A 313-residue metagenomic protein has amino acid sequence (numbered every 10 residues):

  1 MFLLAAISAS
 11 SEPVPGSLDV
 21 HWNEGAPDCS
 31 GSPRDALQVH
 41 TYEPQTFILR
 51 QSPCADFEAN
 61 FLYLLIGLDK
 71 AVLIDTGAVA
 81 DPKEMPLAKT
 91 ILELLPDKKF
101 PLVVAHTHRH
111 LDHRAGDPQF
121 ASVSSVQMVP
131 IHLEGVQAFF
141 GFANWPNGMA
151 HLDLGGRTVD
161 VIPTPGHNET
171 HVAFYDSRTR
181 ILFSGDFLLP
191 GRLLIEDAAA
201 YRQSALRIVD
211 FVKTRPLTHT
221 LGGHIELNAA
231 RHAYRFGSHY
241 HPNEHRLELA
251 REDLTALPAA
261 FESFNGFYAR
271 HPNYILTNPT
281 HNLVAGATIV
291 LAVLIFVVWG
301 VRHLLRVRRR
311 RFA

Functional and structural regions predicted by a protein language model:
M1-A6: Bacterial N-terminal signal peptides
S11-G31, Q203-A313: Accessory terminal helices/loops
E12, G16-G25, D35-P44, R50 (+1 more regions): Terminal targeting/leader modules
D35-L94, F174-D186: Conserved beta-strand hairpin/beta-sheet module of binuclear metal-dependent hydrolase folds, prominently
F47, V103-A105, Q127-V129, I162 (+2 more regions): Hydrophobic/aromatic beta-strand patches that form the interior of the parallel beta-sheet core in alpha/beta enzyme
P53-C54, A143, P163-P165: Short Gly/Pro-enriched turn/cap motifs at secondary-structure boundaries
A71, A78-A80, T158-P165, E169-L254: Metallo-beta-lactamase
V79-T158: Active-site HxH/HxHxD metal-binding segment of metal-dependent hydrolases
